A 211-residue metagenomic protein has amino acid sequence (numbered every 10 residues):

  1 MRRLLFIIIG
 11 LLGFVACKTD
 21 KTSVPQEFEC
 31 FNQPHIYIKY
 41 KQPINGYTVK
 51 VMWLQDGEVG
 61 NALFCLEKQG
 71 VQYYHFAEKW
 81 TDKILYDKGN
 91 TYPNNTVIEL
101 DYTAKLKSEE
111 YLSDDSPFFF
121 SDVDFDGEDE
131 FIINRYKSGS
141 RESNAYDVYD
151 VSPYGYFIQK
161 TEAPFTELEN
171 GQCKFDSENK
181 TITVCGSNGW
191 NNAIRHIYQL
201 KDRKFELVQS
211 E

Functional and structural regions predicted by a protein language model:
M1-L4, K18: Positively charged n-region of N-terminal signal peptides that target proteins for export
L4-G13: Sec-dependent N-terminal signal peptides
A16-Y74, G171-E211: Acidic, small-residue rich beta-repeat scaffolds with periodic aromatic anchors
Y40-P43, S113, P117-F125, K174-S177: Structural signature of eukaryotic scaffold interfaces centered on beta-propeller domains
E67-Q69, R141-E162, I194-D202: Beta-propeller blade repeat segments, especially FG-GAP/WD-type strand-to-loop junctions in 6- to 7-bladed propeller
H75-W80, I158-P164, L207-E211: Beta-propeller fold detector
D82-S116, P164-K174: Repeat-based blade/solenoid architectures
D122-R135, E178-T183: Acidic/hydrophobic-patterned starts of short beta strands in beta-sheet-rich repeat architectures
